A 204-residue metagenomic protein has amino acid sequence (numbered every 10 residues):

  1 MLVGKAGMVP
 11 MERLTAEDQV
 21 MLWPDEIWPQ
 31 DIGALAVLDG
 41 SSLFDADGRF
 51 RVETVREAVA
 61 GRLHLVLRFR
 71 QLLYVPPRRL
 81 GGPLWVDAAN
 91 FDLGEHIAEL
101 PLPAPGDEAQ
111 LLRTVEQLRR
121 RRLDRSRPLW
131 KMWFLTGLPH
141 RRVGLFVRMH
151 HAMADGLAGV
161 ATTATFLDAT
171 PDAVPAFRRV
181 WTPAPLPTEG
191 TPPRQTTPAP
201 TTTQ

Functional and structural regions predicted by a protein language model:
L2-T201: Non-catalytic N-terminal regions of enzymes
Q204: Cytochrome P450 catalytic core segment centered on helix I
